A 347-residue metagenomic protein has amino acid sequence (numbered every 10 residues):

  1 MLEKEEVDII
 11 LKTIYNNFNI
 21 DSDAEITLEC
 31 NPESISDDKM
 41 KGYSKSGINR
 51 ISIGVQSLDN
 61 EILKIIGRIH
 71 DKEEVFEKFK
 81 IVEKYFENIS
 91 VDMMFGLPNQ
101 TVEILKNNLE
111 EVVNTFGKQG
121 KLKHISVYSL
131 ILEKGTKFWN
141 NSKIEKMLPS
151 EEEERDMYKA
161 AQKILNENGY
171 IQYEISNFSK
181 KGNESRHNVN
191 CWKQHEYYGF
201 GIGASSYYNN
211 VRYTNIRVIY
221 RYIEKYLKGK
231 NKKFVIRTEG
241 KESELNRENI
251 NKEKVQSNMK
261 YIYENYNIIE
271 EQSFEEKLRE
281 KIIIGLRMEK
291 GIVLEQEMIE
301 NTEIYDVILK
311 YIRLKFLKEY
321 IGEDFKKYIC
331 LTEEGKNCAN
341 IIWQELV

Functional and structural regions predicted by a protein language model:
M1-E300: C-terminal scaffold of the Radical SAM
R155, T302, E333-K336: An alpha-helix initiation/capping motif
G203, G322, E334: Surface loops and adjacent helix of pleckstrin homology
I299-R313: Short amphipathic alpha-helical interaction segments
R313-D324: A short, conserved structural fragment
K327-T332: Minor-groove-contacting beta-hairpin "wing" of winged helix-turn-helix DNA-binding domains
E334-V347: Short, amphipathic alpha-helical interaction segments positioned at domain boundaries
